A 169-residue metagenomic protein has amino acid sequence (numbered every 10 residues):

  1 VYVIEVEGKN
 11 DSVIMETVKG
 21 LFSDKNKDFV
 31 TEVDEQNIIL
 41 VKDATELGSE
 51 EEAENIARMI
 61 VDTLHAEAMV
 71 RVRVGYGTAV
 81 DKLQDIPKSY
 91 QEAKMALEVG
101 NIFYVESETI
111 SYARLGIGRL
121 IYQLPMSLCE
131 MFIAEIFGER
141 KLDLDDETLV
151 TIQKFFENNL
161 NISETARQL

Functional and structural regions predicted by a protein language model:
V1-L169: Cytosolic nucleotide-utilizing catalytic cores of signal-transduction proteins
